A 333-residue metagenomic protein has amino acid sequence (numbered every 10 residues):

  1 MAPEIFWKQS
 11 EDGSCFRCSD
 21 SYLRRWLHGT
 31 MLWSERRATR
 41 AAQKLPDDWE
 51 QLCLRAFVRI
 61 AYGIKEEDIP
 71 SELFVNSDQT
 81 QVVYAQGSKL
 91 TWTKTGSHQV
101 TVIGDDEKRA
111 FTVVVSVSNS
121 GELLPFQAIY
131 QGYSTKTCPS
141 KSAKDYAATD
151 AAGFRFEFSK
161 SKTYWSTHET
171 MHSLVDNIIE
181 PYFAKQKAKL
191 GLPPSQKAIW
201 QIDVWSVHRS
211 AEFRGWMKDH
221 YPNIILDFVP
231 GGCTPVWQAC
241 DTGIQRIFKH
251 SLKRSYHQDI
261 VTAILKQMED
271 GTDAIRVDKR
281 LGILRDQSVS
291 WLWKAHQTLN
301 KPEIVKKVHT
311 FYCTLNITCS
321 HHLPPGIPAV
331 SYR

Functional and structural regions predicted by a protein language model:
M1-Y332: Phosphate-facing sequence motifs and polybasic nucleic-acid/acidic-lipid-binding regions
